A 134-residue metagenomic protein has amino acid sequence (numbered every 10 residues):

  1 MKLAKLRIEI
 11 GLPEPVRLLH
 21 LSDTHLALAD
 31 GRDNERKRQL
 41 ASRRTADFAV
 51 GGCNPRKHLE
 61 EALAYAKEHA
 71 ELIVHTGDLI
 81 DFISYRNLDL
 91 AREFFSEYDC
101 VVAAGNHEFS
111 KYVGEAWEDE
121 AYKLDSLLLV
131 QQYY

Functional and structural regions predicted by a protein language model:
M1-N87: N-terminal active-site segment of His-dependent metallophosphoesterases
L6-I10, Y85-Y134: Extended active-site neighborhood of metal-dependent phosphoesterases/phosphodiesterases
